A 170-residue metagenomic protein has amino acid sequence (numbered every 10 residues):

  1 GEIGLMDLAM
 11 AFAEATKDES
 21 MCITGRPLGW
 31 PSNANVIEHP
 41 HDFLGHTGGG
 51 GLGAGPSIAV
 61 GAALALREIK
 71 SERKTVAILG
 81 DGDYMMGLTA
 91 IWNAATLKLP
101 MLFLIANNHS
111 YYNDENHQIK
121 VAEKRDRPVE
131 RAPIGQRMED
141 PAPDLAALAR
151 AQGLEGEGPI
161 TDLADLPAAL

Functional and structural regions predicted by a protein language model:
G1-I69: Active-site diphosphate/adenylate-binding microenvironment
G4-F12, T16, H39, G87-A90 (+2 more regions): General structural feature for long, well-ordered alpha-helical segments within catalytic domains of soluble enzymes
W30, G51-L52, Y84-M85, H109-N113: Short gly/pro/ser/thr-enriched loop/turn and capping motifs at secondary-structure boundaries
N35-H41, I91-L97, I119-A122: Short, solvent-exposed amphipathic alpha-helical segments in soluble enzyme and RNA/protein-processing domains
A54-P56, D83-A90: Short glycine/serine/threonine-rich phosphate/pyrophosphate-binding segments that cradle anionic phosphate groups
I69-M86, M101-A106: A short, small-residue-rich loop immediately preceding and capping a beta-strand
T96-L170: Thiamine diphosphate
